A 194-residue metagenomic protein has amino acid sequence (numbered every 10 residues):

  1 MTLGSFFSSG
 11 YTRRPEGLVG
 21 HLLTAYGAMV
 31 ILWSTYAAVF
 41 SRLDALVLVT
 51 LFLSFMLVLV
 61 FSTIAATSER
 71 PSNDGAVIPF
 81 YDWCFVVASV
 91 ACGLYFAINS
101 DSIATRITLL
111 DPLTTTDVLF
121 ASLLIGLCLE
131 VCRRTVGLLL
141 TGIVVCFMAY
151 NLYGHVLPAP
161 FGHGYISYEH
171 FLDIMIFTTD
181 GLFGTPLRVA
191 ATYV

Functional and structural regions predicted by a protein language model:
M1-P112, V118-S122: Conserved, well-structured core domains of diverse proteins
P71-I78, T105-V194: Hydrophobic transmembrane alpha-helices of multi-pass solute/ion transporters
